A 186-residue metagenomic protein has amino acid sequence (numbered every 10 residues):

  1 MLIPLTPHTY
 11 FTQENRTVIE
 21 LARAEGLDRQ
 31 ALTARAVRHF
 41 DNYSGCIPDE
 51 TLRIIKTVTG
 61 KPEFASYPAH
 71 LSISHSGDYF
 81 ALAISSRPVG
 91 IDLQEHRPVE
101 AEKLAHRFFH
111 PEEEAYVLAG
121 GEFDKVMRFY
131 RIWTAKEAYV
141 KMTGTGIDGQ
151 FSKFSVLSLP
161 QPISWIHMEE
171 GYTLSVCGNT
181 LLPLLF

Functional and structural regions predicted by a protein language model:
M1-F186: Core catalytic alpha/beta fold that binds nucleotide/phospho-ligands
